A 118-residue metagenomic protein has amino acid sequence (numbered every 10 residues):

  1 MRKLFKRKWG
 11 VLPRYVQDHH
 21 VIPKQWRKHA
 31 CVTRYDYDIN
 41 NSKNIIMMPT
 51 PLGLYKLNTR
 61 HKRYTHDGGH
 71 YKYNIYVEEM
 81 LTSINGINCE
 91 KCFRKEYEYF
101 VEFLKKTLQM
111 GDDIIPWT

Functional and structural regions predicted by a protein language model:
M1-K62, I115-P116: Betabetaalpha-Me/HNH-type nuclease active-site subdomain
L57-T118: C-terminal, well-folded lobe of enzymatic/effector domains
